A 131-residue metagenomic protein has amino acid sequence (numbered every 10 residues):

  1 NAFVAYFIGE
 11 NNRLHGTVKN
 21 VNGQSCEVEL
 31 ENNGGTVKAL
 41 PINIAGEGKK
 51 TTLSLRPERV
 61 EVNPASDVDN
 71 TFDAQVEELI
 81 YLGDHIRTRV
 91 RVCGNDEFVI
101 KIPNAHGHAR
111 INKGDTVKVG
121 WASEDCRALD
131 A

Functional and structural regions predicted by a protein language model:
N1-I8: Conserved beta-strand-loop-alpha-helix hinge in the C-terminal portion of ABC ATPase nucleotide-binding domains
N11-R13, T17-A131: Non-catalytic connector elements of ABC transporters
